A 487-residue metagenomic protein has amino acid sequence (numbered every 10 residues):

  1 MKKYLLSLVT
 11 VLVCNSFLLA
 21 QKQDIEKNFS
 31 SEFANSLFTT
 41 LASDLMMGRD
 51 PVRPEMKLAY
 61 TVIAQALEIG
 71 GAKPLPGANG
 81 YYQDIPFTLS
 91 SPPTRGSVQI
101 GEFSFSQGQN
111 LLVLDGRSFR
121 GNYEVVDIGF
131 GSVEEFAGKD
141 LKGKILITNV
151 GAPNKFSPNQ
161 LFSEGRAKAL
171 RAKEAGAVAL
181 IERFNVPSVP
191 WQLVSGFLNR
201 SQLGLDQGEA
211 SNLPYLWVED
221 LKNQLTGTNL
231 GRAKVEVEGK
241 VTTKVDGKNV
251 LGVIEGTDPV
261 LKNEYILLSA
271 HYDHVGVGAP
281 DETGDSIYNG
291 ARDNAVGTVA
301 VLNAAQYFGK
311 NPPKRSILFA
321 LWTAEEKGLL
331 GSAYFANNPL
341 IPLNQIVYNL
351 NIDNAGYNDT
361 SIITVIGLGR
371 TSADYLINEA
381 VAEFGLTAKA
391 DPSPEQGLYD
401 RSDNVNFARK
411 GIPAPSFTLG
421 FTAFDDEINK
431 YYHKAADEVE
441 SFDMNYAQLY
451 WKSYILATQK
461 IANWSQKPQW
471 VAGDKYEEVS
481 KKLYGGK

Functional and structural regions predicted by a protein language model:
M1-D24: Bacterial Sec-dependent N-terminal signal peptides
K22, S104-Q107, L111-G138, L203-G290 (+2 more regions): Soluble metallo-hydrolase cores and metallopeptidase-like ectodomains found primarily in the secretory/periplasmic
K22-N28, D44-P54, I69, Y123-D127 (+7 more regions): Second-shell loop/turn segments in exported
E26-M46, P51-P74, G138-D140, K144-G151 (+6 more regions): Catalytic-core environment of secreted peptidases
M47-I145, A152-N154: Noncatalytic luminal/extracellular "stalk/propeptide" segments of secretory-pathway proteins
Q107-Q207, E255, P392: Extracellular/luminal Protease-associated
Y215-W217, W322-D426: Metal-dependent peptidase/peptidase-like ectodomains
Q306, D425-G486: His/Asp/Glu-rich mid-to-C-terminal helical/loop segments that flank catalytic regions of hydrolases
